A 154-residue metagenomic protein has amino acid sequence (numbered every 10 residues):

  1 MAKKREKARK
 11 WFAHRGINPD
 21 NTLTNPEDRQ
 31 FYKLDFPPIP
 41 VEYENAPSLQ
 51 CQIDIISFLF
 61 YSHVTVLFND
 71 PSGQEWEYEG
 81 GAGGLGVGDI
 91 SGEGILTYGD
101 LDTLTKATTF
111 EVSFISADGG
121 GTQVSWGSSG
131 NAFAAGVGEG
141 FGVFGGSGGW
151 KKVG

Functional and structural regions predicted by a protein language model:
A2-G154: A membrane-pore/channel beta-structure motif
